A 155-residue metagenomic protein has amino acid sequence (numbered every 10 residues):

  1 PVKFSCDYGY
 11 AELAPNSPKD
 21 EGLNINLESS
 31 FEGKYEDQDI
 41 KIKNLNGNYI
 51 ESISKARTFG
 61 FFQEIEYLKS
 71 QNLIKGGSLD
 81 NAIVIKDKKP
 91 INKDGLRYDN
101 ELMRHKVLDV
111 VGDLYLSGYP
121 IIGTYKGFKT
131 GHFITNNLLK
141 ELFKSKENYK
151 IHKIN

Functional and structural regions predicted by a protein language model:
P1-N155: Short acidic-hydrophobic catalytic motif
